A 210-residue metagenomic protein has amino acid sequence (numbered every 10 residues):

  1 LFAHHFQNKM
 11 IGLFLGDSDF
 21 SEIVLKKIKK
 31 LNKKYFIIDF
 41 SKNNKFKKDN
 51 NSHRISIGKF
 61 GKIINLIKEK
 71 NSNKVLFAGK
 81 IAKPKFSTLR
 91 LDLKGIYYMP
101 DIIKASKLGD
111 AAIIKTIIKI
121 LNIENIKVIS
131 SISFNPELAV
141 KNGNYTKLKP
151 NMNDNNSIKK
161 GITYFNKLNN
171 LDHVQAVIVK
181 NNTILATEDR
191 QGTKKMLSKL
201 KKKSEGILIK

Functional and structural regions predicted by a protein language model:
L1-K9: N-terminal amphipathic/basic-hydrophobic helices that include classical n-h-c signal peptides and signal-anchor
M10-F40: N-terminal basic/disordered segments at the start of proteins
F20, I28, K107-A111, I123-K210: Conserved mixed alpha/beta catalytic, RNA-binding, or beta-rich assembly cores of soluble enzyme, regulatory
D39-K59: N-terminal beta-loop-helix "entrance" segment that forms/cooperates in small-molecule cofactor or anionic ligand
H53-I67, K107-A111: Glycine-rich anion/phosphate-binding loops
K80-K83, T183: Short glycine-rich anion-binding loops that position phosphate/pyrophosphate groups of nucleotides and phosphorylated
S87-K107: A charged helix-plus-loop insertion that forms the helical arch/lid used to bind and gate nucleic-acid substrates
